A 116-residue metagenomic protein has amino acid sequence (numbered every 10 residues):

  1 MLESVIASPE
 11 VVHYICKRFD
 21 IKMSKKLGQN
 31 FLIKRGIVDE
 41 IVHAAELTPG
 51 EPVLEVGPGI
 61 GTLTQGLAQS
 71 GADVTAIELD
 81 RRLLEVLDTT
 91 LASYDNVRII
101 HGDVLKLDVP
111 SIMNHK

Functional and structural regions predicted by a protein language model:
M1-K116: Catalytic cores of RNA-modifying enzymes
